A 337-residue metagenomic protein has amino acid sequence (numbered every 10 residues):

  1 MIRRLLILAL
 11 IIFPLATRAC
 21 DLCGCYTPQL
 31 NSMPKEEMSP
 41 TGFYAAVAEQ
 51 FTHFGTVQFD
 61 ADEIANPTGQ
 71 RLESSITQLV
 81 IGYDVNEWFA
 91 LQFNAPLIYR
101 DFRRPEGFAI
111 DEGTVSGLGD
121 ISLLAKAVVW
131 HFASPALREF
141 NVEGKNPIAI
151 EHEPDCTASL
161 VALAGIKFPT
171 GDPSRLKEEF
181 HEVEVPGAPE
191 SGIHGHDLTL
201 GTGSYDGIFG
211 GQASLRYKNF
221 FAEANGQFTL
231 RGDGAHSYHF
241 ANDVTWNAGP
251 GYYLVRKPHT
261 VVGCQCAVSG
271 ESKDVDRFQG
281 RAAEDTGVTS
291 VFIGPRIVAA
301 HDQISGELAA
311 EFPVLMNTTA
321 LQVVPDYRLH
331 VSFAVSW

Functional and structural regions predicted by a protein language model:
T17-Q58, A133-A158, D172-R175: Outer-membrane beta-barrel biogenesis signature
M38, E49, Y83, A95 (+7 more regions): Residue-level signature of outer-membrane beta-barrel architecture
T41, E73-T77, V115-L123, C156-A158 (+5 more regions): Residues that define the transmembrane beta-barrel architecture of outer-membrane proteins
F43, G55-T56, F89-F93, H131-P135 (+3 more regions): Repeated loop/turn-to-beta-strand initiation elements of outer-membrane beta-barrel proteins
A45-F51, F93-L97, L160-F168, L215 (+4 more regions): Transmembrane beta-barrel strands of outer-membrane/channel proteins
F51-I76, E179, D197: Surface-exposed strand-loop-strand hairpins of Gram-negative outer-membrane beta-barrel proteins
T56-D60, I64-P67, G234-W337: Outer membrane beta-barrel transmembrane domains
R100-A241, A300: Outer-membrane pore/translocation modules
